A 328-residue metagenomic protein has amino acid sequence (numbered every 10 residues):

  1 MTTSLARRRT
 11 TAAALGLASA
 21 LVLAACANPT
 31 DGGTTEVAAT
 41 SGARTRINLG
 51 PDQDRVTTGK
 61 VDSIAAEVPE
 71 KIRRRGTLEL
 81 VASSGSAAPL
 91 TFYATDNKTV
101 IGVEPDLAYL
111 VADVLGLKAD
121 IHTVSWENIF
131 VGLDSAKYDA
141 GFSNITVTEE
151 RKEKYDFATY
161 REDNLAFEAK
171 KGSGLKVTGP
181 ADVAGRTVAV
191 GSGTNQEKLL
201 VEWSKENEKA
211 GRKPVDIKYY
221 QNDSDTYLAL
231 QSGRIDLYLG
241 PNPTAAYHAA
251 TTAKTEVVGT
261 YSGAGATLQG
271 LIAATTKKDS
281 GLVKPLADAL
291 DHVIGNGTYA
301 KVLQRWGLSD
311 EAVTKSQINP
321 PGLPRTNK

Functional and structural regions predicted by a protein language model:
L21-A25: C-terminal motif of bacterial Sec signal peptides marking the signal peptidase cleavage site
A27, A38-S63, P105, D113 (+4 more regions): Extended ligand-binding regions for polar small-molecule ligands
T35-F142: Extracytoplasmic small-molecule ligand-binding "clamshell" domains of the periplasmic binding protein/Venus flytrap
E79, L117-K118, S135-S143, R186-T187 (+2 more regions): Alpha-to-beta junction loops
G85-A87, K98-D113, I145, N164-N222 (+2 more regions): Bilobed "Venus flytrap"/periplasmic-binding protein-like clamshell domains and structurally analogous long
Y109, K118-D182: Acidic, polar ligand-binding/catalytic clefts
I145-K152, L200-E208, S232, D236-L268: A ligand-binding cleft/hinge motif common to bilobed small-molecule-binding domains
E162-A169, T251-D288, S309-K328: Periplasmic-binding protein-like
